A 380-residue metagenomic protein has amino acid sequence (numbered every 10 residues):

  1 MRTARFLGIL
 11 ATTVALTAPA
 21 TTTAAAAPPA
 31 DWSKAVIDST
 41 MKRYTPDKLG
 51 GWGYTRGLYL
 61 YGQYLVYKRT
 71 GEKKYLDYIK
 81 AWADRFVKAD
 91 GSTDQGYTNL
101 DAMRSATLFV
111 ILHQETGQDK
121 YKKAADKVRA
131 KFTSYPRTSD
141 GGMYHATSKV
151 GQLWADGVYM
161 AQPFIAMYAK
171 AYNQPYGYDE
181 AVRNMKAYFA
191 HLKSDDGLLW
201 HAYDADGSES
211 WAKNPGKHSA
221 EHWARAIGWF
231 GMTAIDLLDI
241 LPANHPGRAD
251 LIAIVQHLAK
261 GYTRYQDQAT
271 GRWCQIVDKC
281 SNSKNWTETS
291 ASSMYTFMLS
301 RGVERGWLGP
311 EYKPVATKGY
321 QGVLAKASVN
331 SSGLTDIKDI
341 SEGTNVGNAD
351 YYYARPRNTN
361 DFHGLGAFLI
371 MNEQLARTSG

Functional and structural regions predicted by a protein language model:
M1-A26: Secretory targeting and sorting signals
P28-G57, V66-A81, R85-K127, K131 (+4 more regions): CBM-like carbohydrate-recognition segments
T55-R56, L60, M232: Amphipathic alpha-helical regulatory regions
Q114-Q118, A130-T138, K170, Q174 (+2 more regions): Alpha-helix capping at helix-to-loop junctions
D140-S148, I276-V277: Acidic interhelical loop/turn segments
A155-D278, N285-T296, P310-A349, T359 (+1 more regions): Extended ligand-binding clefts on enzyme/binding-domain cores
